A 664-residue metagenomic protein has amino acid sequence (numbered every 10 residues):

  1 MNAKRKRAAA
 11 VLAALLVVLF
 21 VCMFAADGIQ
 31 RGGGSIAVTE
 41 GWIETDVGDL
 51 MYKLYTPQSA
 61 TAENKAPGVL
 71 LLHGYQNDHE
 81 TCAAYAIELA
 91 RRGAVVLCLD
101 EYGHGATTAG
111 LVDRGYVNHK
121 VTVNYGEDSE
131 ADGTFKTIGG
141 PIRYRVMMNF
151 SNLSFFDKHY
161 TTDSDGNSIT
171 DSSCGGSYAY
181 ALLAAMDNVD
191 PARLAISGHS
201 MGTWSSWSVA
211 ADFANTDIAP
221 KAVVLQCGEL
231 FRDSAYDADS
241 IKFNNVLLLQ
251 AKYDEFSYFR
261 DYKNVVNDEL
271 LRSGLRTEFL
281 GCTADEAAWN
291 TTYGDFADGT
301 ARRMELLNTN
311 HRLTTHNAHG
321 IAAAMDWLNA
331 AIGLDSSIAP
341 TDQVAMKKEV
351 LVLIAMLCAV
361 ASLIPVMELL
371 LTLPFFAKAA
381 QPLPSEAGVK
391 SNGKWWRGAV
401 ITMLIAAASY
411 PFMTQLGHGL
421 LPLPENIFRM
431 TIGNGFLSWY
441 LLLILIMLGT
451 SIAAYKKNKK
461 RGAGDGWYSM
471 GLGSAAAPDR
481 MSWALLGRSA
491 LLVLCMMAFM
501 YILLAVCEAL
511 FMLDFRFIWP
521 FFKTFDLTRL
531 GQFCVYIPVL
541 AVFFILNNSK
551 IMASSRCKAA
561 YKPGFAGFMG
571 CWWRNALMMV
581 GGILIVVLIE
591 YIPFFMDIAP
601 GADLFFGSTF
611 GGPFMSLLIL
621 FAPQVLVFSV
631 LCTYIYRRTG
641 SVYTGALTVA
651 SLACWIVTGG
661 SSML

Functional and structural regions predicted by a protein language model:
M1-K6, E386-G393, D479: Short, Lys/Arg-rich N-terminal segment immediately upstream of the first membrane anchor
N2-E44, M51: An N-terminal hydrophobic leader/cap segment in hydrolases
R5-L15, V350-V360, A399, A490 (+1 more regions): Alpha-helical transmembrane segments
L16-F20, A359-P365, C654: Hydrophobic core segments of alpha-helical transmembrane domains in multi-pass membrane transport and ion-translocation
L19-D27, I364-E368, A407-Q415: Alpha-helical transmembrane segments of multi-pass membrane proteins
Q30-A345: Soluble extramembrane regions of membrane proteins in the secretory/endomembrane system
D335-I364, L370-R397: Cytosolic-side membrane-insertion boundary helix
V400-L664: Alpha-helical transmembrane segments of integral membrane proteins
